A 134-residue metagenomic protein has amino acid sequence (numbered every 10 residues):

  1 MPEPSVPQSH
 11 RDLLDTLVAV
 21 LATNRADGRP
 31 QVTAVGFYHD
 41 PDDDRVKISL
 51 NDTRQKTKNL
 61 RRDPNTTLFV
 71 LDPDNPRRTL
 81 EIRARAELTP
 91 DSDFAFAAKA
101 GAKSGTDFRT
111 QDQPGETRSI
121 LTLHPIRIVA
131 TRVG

Functional and structural regions predicted by a protein language model:
M1-P2, P73-G134: Charged, gly/pro-rich active-site loop segments
M1-V20: Short, basic/aromatic recognition patches
V6-S9, K56, F96: Hydrophobic alpha-helical segments typical of transmembrane helices and their membrane-interface/capping positions
T16-D52, T66-V70, L80-E81: Short beta-strand segments
L50-Q55, K103: Short, solvent-exposed aromatic-acidic interface loops
D63: Acidic-histidine catalytic/liganding microenvironments
